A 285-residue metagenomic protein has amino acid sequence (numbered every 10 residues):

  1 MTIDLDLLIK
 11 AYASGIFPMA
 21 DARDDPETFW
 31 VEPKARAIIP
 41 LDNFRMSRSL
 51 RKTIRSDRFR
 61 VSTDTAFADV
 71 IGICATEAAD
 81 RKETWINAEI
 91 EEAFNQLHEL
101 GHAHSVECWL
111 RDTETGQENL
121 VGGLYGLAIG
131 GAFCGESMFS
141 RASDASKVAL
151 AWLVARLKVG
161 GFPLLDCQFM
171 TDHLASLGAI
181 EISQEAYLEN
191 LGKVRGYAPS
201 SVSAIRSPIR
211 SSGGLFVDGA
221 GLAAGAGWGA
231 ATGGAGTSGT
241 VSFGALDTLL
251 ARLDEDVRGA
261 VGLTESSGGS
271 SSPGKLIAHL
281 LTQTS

Functional and structural regions predicted by a protein language model:
M1-S285: N-acyltransferase acceptor-side catalytic subdomain
